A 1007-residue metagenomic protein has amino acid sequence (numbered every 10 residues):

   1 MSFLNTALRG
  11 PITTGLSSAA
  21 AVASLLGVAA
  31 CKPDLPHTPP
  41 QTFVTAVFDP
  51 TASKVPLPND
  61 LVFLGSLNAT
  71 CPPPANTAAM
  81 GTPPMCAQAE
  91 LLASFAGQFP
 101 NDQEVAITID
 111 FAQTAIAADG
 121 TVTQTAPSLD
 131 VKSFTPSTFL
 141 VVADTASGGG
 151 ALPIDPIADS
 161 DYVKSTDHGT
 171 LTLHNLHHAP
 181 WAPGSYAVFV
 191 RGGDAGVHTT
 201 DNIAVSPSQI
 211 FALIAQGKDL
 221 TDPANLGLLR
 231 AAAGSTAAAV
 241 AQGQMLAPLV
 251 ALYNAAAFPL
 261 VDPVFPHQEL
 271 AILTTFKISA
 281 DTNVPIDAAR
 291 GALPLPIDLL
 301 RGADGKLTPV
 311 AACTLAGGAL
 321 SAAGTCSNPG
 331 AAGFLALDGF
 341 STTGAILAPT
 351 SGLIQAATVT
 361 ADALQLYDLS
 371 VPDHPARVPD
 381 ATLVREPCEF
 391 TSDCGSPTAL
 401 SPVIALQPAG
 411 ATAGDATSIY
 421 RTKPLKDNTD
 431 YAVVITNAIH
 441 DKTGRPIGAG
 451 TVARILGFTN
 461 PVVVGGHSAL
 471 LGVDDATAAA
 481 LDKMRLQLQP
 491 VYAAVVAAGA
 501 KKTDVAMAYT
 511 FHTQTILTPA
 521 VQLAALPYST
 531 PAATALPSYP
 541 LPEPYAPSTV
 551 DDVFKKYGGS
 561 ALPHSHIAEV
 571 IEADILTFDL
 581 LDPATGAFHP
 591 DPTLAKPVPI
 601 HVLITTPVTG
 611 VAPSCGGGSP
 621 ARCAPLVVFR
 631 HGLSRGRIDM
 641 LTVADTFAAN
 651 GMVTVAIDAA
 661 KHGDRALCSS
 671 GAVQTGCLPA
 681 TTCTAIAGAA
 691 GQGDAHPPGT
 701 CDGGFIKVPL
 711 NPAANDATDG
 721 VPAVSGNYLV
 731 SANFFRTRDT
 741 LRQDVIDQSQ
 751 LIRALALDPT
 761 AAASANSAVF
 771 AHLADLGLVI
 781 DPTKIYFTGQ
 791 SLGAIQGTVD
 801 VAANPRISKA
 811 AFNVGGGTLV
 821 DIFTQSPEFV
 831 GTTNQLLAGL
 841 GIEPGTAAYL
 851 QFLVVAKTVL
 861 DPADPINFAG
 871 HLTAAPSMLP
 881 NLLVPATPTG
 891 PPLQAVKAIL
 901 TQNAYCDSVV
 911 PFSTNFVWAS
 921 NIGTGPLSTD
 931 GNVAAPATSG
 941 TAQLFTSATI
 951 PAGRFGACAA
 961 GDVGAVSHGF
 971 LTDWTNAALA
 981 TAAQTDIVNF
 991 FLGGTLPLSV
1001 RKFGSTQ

Functional and structural regions predicted by a protein language model:
S2-A19: Bacterial N-terminal signal peptides that target proteins for export
L26-A30: C-terminal motif of bacterial Sec signal peptides marking the signal peptidase cleavage site
P33-A584: Acidic, low-complexity Ser/Thr/Gly/Pro-rich repeat segments typical of extracellular/periplasmic and surface-exposed
Q209-Q244, G448-Q487, T700, G704-F705 (+4 more regions): A catalytic-pocket lid/entrance helix-loop region that shapes and gates access to the active site across common
L581-P597, G618-D758, A762-A765: Cap/lid segment of the alpha/beta-hydrolase catalytic domain
H601-R622: Short beta-strand-to-loop junctions in surface cap/lid or active-site-entrance loops
A732, R736-Q743, P805-Q1007: C-terminal subdomain of alpha/beta-hydrolase-fold enzymes, centered on the catalytic histidine and its supporting
K784-G797: Gly/Ala-rich beta-loop-alpha elbow adjacent to hydrolase catalytic centers
